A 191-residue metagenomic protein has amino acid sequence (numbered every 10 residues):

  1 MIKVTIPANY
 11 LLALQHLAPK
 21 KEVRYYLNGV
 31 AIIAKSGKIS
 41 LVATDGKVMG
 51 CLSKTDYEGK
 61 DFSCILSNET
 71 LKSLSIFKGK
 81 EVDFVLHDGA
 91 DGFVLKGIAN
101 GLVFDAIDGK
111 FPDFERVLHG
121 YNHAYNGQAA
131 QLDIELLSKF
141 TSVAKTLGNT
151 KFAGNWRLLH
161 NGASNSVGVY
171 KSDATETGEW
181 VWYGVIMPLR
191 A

Functional and structural regions predicted by a protein language model:
M1-A191: DNA polymerase processivity clamps
